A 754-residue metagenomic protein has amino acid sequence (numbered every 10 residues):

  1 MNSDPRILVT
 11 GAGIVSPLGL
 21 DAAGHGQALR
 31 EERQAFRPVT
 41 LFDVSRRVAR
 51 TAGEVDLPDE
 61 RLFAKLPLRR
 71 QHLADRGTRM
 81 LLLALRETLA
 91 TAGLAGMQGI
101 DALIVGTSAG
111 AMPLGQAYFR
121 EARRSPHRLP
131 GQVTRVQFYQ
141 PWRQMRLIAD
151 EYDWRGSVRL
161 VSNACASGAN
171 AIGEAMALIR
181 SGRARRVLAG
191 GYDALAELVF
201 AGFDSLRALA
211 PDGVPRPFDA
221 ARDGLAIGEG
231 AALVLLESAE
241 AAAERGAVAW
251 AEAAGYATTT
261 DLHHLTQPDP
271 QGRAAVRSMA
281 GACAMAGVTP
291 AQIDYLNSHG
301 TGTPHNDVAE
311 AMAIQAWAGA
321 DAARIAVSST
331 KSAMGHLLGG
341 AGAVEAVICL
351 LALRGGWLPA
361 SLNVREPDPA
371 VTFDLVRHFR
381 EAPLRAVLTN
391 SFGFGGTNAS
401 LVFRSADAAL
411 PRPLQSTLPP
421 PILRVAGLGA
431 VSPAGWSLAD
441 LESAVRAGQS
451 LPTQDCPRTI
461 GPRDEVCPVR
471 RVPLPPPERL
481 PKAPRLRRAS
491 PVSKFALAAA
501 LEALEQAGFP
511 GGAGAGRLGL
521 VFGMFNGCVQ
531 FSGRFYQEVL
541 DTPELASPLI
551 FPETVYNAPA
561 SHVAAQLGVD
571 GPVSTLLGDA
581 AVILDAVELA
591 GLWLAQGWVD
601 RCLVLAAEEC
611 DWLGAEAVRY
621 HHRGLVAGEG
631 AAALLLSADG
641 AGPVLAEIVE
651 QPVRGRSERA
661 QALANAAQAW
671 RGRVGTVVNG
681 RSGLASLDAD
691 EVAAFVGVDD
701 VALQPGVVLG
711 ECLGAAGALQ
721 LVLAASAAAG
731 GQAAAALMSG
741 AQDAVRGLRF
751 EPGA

Functional and structural regions predicted by a protein language model:
M1-S157, A177-R180, A196, A201-A226 (+5 more regions): Conserved "HGTGT" condensation-loop signature of ketosynthase/thiolase-family condensing enzymes that catalyze
S157-A164, V573-L576: Short loop-beta-helix segment that forms the pyridoxal 5′-phosphate
A164, F392, D579: Conserved alpha/beta-hydrolase "nucleophile elbow" surrounding the catalytic nucleophile
A171: Active-site histidine-anchored catalytic micro-motif
E174, L589: Internal active-site segments that recognize and position negatively charged phosphoryl groups and nucleotide moieties
R183-R185, W598-R601: Alpha-to-beta junction loops
